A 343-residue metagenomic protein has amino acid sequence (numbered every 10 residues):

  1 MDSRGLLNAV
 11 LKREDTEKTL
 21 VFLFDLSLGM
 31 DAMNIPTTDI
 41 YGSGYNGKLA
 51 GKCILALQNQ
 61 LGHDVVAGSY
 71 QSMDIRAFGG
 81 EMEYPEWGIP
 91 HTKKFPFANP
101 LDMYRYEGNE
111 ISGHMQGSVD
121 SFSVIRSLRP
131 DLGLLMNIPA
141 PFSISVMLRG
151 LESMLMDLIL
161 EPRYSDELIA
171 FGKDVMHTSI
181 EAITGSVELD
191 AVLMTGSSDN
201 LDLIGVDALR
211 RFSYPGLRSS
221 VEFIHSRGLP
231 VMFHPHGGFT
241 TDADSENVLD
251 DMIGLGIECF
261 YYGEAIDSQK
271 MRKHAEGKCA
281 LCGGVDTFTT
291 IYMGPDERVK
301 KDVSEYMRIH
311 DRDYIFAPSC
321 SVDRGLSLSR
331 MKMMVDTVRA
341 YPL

Functional and structural regions predicted by a protein language model:
M1-D31, I35-I40, C53, D64-G68 (+3 more regions): Active-site loop segments of alpha/beta catalytic cores
I40-G51, L61: Short, structured active-site "lid" loops
C53-G80: Glycine-rich, N-terminal phosphate-binding loop and its surrounding beta-alpha-beta segment
F97-L101: Membrane-interface helix-loop-helix modules in multi-pass inner-membrane proteins
